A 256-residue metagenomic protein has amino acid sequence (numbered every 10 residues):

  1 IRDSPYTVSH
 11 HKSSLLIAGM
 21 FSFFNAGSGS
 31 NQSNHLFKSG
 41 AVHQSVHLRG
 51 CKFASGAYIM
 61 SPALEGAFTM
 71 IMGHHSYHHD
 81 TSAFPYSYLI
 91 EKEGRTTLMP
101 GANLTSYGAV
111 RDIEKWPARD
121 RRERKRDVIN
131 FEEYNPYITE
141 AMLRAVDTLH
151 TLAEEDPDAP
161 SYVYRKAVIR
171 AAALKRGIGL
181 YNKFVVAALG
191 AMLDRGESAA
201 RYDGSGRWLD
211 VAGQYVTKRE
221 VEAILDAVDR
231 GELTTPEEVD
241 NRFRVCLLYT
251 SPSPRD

Functional and structural regions predicted by a protein language model:
I1, Y249-D256: Conserved small/polar residues in nucleotide/adenosyl-binding loops
R2-E154: Glycine-rich hexapeptide-repeat left-handed beta-helix
R122-L248: C-terminal non-catalytic alpha-helical accessory regions
